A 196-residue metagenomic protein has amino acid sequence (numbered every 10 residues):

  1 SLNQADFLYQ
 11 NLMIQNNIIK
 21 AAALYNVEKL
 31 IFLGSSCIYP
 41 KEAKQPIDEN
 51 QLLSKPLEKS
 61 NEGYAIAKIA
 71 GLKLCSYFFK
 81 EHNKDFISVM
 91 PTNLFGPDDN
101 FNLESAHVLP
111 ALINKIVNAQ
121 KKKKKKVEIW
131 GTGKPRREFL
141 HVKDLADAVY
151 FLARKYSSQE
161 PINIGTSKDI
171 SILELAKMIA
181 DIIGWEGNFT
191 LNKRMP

Functional and structural regions predicted by a protein language model:
S1-N11, L24: NAD(P)H-binding glycine-rich loop region in Rossmannoid oxidoreductase-like domains and their noncatalytic homologs
Q10-M13, I66, L103, H107 (+2 more regions): Residue-level signal for the nucleotide or nucleotide-sugar donor/cofactor binding architecture
L12-I18, V27, A67-C75, L109: Conserved catalytic Lys-bearing alpha helix of Rossmann-like short-chain dehydrogenase/reductases
M13-N61, I87: Conserved Rossmann-fold NAD(P)-dependent oxidoreductase catalytic core, especially the SDR/UDP-sugar
G34-S35, L72-N100, P110-I113, K121-I129: Conserved beta-loop-beta element that borders a ligand/cofactor-binding pocket
L53, G63, A67-A70: Active-site helix of classical SDR
L57-G63, Y77, L103: Active-site loop-to-helix junction immediately N-terminal to the catalytic Tyr of the SDR YXXXK motif in Rossmann-fold
N118-P196: C-terminal substrate-binding subdomain of Rossmann-fold SDR/epimerase-dehydratase oxidoreductases
